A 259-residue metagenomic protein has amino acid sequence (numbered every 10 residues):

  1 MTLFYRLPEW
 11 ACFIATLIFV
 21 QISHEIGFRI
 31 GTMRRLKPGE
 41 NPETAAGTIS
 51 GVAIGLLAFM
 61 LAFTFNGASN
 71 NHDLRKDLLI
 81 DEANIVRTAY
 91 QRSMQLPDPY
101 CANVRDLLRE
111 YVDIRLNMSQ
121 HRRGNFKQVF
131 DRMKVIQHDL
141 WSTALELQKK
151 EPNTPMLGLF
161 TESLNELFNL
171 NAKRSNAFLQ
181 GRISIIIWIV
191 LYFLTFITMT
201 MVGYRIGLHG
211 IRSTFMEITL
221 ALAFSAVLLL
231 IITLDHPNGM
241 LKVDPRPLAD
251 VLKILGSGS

Functional and structural regions predicted by a protein language model:
T2-R34, N176-S259: Alpha-helical transmembrane anchor segments
K37-T48: N-terminal low-complexity, intrinsically disordered segments
G47-T64: A generic, lipid-embedded transmembrane alpha helix
T48, S69-D73, D77, K127 (+2 more regions): Short, solvent-exposed segments of well-ordered alpha helices
F59-D81, D235: Transmembrane signal-anchor/signal-peptide helices with a preference for the extracytoplasmic
L79-Q95, R246-S259: Short extracytoplasmic/periplasmic juxtamembrane "stem" segments immediately C-terminal to an N-terminal membrane anchor
A89-L179: Structured inter-helical modules in multipass membrane proteins
